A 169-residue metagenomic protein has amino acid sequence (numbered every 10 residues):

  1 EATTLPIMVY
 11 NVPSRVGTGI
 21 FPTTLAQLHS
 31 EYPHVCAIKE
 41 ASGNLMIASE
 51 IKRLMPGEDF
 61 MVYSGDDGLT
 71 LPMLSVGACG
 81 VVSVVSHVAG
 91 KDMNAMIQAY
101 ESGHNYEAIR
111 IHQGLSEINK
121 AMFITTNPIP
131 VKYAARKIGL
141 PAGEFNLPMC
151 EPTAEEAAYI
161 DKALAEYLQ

Functional and structural regions predicted by a protein language model:
A2-L5, R15-F123: Catalytic alpha/beta core domains of metabolic enzymes, predominantly
Y10-P13: Short beta-strand->loop
L28, Y100-S102, R136, Y159-A163: Short alpha-helix boundary/capping motifs
L74-A78, S116-M149: Conserved short secondary-structure transition element at the edge of the structured enzyme core that lines
K91-N94, I129, A158: Residues on a specific face of well-ordered alpha-helices
P141-Q169: Flexible C-terminal active-site loop/helix
